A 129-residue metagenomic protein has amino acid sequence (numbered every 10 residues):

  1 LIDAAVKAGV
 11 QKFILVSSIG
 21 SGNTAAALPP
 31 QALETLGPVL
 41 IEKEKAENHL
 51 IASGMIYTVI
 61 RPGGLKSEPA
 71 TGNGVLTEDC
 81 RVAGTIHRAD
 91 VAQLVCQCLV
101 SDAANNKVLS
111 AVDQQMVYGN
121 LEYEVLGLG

Functional and structural regions predicted by a protein language model:
L1: Short, flexible, basic/aromatic active-site loop/helix in glycosyltransferases
A4-F13, S17-G129: Oxidoreductase cofactor-interface core, primarily capturing Rossmann-like NAD(P)-dependent enzymes
